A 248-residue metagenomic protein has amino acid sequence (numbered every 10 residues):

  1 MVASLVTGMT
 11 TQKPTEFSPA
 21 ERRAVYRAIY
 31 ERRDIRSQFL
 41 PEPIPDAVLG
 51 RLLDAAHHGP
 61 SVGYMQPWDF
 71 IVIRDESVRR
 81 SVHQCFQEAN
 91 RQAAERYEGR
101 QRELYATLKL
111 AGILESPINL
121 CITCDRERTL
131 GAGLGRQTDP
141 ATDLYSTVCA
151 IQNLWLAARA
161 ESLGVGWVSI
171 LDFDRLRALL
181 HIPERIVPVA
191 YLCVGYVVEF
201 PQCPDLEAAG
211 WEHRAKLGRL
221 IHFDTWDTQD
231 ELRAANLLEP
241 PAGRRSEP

Functional and structural regions predicted by a protein language model:
V2-F17, E21, A28, I35 (+1 more regions): C-terminal helix-cap and adjacent tail motif
I29, L52-A56, L192: Short alpha-helical scaffolding segments that buttress acidic/His motifs in well-ordered protein cores
I35-R51: A short N-terminal beta-strand-loop micro-motif at the entrance of redox/enzyme domains
L52-H57, L120, R128-L179: Small-aliphatic-rich amphipathic alpha-helix that forms the alpha element of a beta-alpha
H58-G63: Glycine-rich phosphate/pyrophosphate-binding beta-alpha loops
Q66-T147: Glycine/small-residue-rich phosphate/adenosyl-binding loop
N90-E98, L110, H181-L206: A glycine-rich helix N-cap at a beta->alpha junction
C124, I170, Y196: Short secondary-structure boundary segments
